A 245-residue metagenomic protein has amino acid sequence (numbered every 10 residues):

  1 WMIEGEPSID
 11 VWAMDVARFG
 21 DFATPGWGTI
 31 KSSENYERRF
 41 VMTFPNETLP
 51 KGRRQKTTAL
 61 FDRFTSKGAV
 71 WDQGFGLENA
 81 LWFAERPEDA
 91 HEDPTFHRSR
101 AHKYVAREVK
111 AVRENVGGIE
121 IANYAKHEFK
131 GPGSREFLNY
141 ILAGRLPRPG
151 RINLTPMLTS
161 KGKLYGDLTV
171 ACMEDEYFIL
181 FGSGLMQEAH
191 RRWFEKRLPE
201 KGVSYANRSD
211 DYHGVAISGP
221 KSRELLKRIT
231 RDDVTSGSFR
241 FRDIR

Functional and structural regions predicted by a protein language model:
M2-I3, P7-R245: Glycine/proline-enriched, intrinsically flexible loops and inter-domain linkers
